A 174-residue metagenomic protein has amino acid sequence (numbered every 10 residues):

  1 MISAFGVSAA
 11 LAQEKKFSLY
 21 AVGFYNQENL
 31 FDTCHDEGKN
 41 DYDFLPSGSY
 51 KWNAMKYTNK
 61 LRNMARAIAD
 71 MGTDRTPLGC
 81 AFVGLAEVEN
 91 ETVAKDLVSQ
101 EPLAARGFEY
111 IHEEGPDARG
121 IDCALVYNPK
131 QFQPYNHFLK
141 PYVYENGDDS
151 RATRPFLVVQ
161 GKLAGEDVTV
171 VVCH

Functional and structural regions predicted by a protein language model:
M1-G6: Bacterial N-terminal signal peptides
V7-A9, A164: Polar low-complexity intrinsically disordered regions enriched in Ser/Thr and small residues
A10-E101, A105, I111-I121: N-terminal, active-site-proximal structural segment of metallo-dependent hydrolase catalytic domains
A21-N29, N136-F138, D167-H174: Active-site-proximal beta-strand elements of phosphoester/diester hydrolases
F24, F44, L125-K130, H174: Generic detector of bulky aromatic hydrophobic side chains
V88-D167: Structured beta-strand-rich core segments of catalytic domains in phosphoester-bond hydrolases
